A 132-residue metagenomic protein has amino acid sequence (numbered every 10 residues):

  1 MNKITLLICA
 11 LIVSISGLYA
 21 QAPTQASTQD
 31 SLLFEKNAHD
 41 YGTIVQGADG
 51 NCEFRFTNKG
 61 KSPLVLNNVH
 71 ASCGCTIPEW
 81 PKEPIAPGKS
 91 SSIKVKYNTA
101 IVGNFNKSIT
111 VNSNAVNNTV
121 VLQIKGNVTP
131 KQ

Functional and structural regions predicted by a protein language model:
M1-T24: Bacterial Sec-dependent N-terminal signal peptides
A20-A48, R55, V116-Q132: Long, low-complexity ectodomains and other extracytoplasmic segments of secretory-pathway proteins
N37, G47-E53, A100-S108: Short, solvent-exposed loop/turn segments enriched in Ser/Thr/Gly
H39, K89-V95: Short strand-edge motifs at loop-to-beta-strand transitions and within beta-strands of extracellular beta-rich domains
G42, W80-I85, K96-Y97: Beta-strand-rich interaction surfaces with strong enrichment in secreted/lumenal proteins
F56-G60: Asparagine-centered strand-capping/turn motif at beta-strand->loop junctions
S62-V69, V121-Q123: Short, hydrophobic/aromatic beta-strand segments
S72-E79: Short, solvent-exposed loop/linker segments at beta-strand-coil boundaries, enriched for Pro/Gly and Ser/Thr
